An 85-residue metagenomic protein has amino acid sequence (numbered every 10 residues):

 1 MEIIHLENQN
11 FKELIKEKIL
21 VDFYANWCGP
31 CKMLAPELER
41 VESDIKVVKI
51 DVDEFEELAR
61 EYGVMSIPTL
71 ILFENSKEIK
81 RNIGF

Functional and structural regions predicted by a protein language model:
M1-L14: N-terminal "domain-start" segment that seeds a small globular fold
L14-Y24: Short active-site neighborhood of thiol/selenol oxidoreductases, capturing the structured segment around
L20-V21, V47, L70: Hydrophobic beta-strand anchors of alpha/beta hydrolase catalytic cores
C28-C31, L70: The canonical Cys-X-X-Cys-His
P30-D44: Typically the conserved alpha-helix immediately C-terminal to a functionally engaged Cys/Sec in thioredoxin-like
V52-R60: Structural microenvironment flanking redox-active thiols in thiol-disulfide oxidoreductases
Y62-I71: Structural micro-motif
L72-F85: Non-catalytic, surface beta->alpha helical segment in thiol-disulfide oxidoreductase systems
